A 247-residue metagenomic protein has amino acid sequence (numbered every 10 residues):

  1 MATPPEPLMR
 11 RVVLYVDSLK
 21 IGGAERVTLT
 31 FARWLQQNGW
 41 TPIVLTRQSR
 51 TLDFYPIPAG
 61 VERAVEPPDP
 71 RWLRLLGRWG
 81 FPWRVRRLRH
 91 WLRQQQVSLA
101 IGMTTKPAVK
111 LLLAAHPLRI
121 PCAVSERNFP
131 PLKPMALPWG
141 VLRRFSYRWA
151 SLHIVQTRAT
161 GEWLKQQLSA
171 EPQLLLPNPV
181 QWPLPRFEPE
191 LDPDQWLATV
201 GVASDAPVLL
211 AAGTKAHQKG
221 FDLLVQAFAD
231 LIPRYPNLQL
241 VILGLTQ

Functional and structural regions predicted by a protein language model:
P7-L8, L14-G22, R26-T30, W34-L76 (+3 more regions): N-terminal strand-loop element at the rim of the active site of nucleotide-sugar-dependent glycosyltransferases
D17-K20, G201-A203, A212-H217, L231 (+1 more regions): Short donor-sugar binding/catalytic loops of nucleotide-sugar-dependent glycosyltransferases, especially enzymes
E25-T30, P207, A211-D230: A conserved mid-protein helix/loop that constitutes part of the nucleotide-sugar donor-binding site
R71-A100, V109, L113, P117 (+1 more regions): An amphipathic, basic-hydrophobic alpha-helix
W79-R86, P121, N128-A150, Q156 (+2 more regions): Nucleotide-sugar donor phosphate/pyrophosphate-binding loop at the beta->alpha transition of glycosyltransferases
G102-A108, E126: Short His-centered aromatic/hydrophobic patch
A150-P185: A short, active-site helix/loop in glycosyltransferases that binds the activated sugar's phosphate group
R186-V202: A short helix/loop element that forms part of the nucleotide-sugar donor recognition site in Leloir-type
